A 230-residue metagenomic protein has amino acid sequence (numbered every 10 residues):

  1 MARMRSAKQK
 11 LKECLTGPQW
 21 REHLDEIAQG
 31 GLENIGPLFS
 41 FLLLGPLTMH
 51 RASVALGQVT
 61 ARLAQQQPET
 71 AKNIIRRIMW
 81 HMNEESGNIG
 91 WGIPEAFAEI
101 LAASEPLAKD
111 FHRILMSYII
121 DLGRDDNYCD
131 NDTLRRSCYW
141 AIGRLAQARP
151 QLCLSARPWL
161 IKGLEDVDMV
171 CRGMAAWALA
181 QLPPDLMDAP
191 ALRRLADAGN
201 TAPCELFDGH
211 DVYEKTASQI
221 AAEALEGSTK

Functional and structural regions predicted by a protein language model:
A2-T16, W20, L192-K230: Eukaryotic acidic, Ser/Thr-rich intrinsically disordered low-complexity regions
H23, A52-L56, I93, C138 (+2 more regions): Conserved hydrophobic register position within alpha-solenoid helical repeats
H23-Q29, T60-A71, I100-F111, R144-L154 (+1 more regions): Flexible loop/turn segments at the boundaries of HEAT repeats in alpha-solenoid HEAT proteins
P37-F39, I74-M79, F111-I119, A156-I161 (+1 more regions): Buried hydrophobic core positions in alpha-solenoid tandem helical repeats
S40, L47-R62, R76, G92-I100: Non-membrane alpha-helical segments in proteins
L44-T48, E85-G87, G123, N127-N131 (+3 more regions): Short inter-helical turns and helix N-cap capping residues of alpha-solenoid HEAT/ARM repeat scaffolds
G57-A61, A98-E99, Y139, G143-R144 (+3 more regions): Structural signature of alpha-helical solenoid repeat scaffolds
